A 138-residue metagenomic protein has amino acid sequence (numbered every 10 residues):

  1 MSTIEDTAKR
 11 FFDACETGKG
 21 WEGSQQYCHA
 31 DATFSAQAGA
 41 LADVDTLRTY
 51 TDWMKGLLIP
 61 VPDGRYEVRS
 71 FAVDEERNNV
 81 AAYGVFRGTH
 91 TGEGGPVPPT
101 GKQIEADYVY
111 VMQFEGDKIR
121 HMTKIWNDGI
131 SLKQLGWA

Functional and structural regions predicted by a protein language model:
M1-Q26, A30, A138: Short, low-complexity N-terminal intrinsically disordered segments enriched in polar/charged residues
D6, W21-V80, V85: A solvent-exposed, acidic/Ser-Thr-rich amphipathic alpha-helical stretch
D13, A36, V80, K102-Q103 (+1 more regions): Ligand-binding pocket scaffold of soluble enzyme catalytic domains
T33, K102, K118-R120: Residue-level signal for well-ordered, solvent-exposed loop/turn and beta-edge residues enriched in charged/polar side
L47, V109, I125-N127: Residue-level structural signal for beta-strand termini and adjacent loop
Y66-A72, D107-M112, T123: Hydrophobic/aromatic beta-strand elements that line small-molecule binding cavities or substrate pockets in beta-rich
V85-E115: Exposed beta-sheet edge and beta->alpha loop/turn motif
R120-A138: Low-complexity, intrinsically disordered terminal/linker segments enriched in charged and Gly/Pro repeats
